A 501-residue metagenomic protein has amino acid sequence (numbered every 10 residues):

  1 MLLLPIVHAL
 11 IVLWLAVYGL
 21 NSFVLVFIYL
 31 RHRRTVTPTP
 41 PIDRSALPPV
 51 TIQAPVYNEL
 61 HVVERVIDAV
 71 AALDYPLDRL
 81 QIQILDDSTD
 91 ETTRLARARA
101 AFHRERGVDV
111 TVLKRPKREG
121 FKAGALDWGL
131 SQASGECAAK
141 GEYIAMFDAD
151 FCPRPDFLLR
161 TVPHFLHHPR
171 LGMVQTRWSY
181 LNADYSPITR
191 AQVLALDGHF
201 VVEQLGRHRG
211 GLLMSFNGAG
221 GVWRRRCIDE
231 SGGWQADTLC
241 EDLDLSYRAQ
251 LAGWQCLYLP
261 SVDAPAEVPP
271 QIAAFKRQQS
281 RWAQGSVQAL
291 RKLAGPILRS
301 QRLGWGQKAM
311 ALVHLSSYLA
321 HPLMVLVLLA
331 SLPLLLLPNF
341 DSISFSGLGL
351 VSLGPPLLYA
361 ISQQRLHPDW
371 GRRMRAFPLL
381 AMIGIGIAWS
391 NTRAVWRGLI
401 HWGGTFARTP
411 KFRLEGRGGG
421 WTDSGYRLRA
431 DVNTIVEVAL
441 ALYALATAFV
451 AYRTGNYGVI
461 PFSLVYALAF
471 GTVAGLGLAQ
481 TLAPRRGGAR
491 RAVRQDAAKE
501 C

Functional and structural regions predicted by a protein language model:
M1-D68: N-proximal low-complexity "stem/linker" segments adjacent to membrane-targeting elements
L13, Y29-R31, I42-R44, H314-T405 (+2 more regions): Membrane-embedded multi-pass helical conduit in multi-pass membrane proteins, especially envelope-biosynthetic
P48-Q53, Q81-Q83, D229, D244: Cell-envelope/extracellular polymer assembly enzymes that use nucleotide-activated donors
D68-R79: Short, acidic, metal-binding catalytic loop of nucleotide-sugar glycosyltransferases
P76, D86-A96, P116-E119: A conserved acidic beta->alpha catalytic loop
S88, D148-C152, D237, A249: The conserved acidic donor/metal-binding loop of glycosyltransferases
A100-Y143, P155-L239, L251, I272-S316: Long helical/loop segments within the catalytic core of UDP-sugar-dependent glycosyltransferases, especially the large
D229-Y247, C256, D263-A264: Donor nucleotide-sugar recognition loop
